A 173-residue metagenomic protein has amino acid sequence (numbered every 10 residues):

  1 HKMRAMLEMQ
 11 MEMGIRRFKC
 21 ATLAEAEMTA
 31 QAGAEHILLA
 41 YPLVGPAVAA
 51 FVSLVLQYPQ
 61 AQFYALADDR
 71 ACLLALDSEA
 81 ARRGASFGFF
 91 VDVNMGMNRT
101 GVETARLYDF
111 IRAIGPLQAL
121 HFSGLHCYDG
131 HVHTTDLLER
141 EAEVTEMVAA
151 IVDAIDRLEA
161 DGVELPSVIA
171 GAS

Functional and structural regions predicted by a protein language model:
H1, R16-C20, E35-A40, F63-A67 (+3 more regions): Hydrophobic faces of well-ordered beta-strands that scaffold small-molecule active sites in alpha/beta enzyme cores
H1-Q57: N-terminal active-site wall of soluble small-molecule enzyme domains
K2-M3, T22-E25, L43-G45, D69-C72 (+2 more regions): Active-site-proximal loop/turn and secondary-structure-junction residues that shape catalytic pockets, frequently
M3, T22, F51, D69 (+4 more regions): Aromatic/hydrophobic pocket-lining residues that form the small-molecule binding cavity in soluble enzyme cores
M6-Q10, V48-S53, L73-R83, G101-I111: Distinct, well-ordered alpha-helical segments
E35-L39, S53-Y64, D136-T145: Glycine-rich tight-turn/loop motif centered on a GG-T
P59, R83-F87: A short alpha->loop->secondary-structure connector
G88, N94-S173: Active-site loop/helix belt of alpha/beta enzymes
